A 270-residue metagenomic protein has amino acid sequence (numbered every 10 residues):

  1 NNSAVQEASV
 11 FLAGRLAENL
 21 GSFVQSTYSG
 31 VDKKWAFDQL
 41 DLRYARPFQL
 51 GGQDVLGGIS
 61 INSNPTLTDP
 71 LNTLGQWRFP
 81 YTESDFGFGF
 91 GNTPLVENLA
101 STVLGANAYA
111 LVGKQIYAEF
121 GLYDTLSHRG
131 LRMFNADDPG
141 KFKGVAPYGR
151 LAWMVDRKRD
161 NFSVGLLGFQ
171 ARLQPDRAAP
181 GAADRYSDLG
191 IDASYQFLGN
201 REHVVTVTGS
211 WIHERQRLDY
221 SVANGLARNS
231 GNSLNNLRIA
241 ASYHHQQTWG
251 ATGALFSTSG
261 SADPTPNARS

Functional and structural regions predicted by a protein language model:
N1, L131-D138, A223-L226: Low-complexity, polar-biased intrinsically disordered regions enriched in Pro/Ser/Thr/Gly
N2-H128, K143-Y148, A152-K158, Y195 (+3 more regions): Outer membrane beta-barrel
Q25, G57, L74, Y123 (+4 more regions): Residue-level detector of alpha-helical recognition elements and their boundaries
R43, W77-T82, S127, D137-P139 (+3 more regions): Short, low-complexity, polar/charged sequence segments that are solvent-exposed and flexible
R46, T93, D138, D263-T265: Intrinsic-disorder/low-complexity coil detector
L126-R185: Loop-centered beta-sheet repeat module
R159-R269: Detector for outer-membrane/organellar transmembrane beta-barrel domains, recognizing the amphipathic beta-strand
